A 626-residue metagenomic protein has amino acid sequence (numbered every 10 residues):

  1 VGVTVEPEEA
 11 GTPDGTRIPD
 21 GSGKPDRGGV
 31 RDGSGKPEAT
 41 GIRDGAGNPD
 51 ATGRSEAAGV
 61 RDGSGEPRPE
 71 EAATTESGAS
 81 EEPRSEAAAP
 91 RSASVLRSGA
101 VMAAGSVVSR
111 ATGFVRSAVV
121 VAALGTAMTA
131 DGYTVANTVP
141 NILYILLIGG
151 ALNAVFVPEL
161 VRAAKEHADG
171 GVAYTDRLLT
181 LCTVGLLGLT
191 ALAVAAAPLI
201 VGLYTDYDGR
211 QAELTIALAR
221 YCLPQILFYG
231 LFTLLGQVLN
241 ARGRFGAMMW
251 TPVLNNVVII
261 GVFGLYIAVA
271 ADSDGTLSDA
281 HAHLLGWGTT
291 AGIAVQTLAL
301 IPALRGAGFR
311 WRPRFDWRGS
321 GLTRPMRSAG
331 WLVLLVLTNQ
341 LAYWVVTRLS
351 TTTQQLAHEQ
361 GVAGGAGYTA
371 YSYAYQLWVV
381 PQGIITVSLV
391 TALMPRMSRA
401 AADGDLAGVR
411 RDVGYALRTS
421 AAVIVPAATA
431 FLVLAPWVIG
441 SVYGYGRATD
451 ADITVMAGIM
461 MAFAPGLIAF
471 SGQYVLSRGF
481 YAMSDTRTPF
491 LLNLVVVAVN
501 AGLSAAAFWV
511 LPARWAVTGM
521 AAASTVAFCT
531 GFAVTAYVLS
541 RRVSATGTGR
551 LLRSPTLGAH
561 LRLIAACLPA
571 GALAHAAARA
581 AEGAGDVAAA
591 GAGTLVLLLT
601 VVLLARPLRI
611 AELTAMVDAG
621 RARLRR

Functional and structural regions predicted by a protein language model:
G2-T16, P69-R626: Membrane-embedded alpha-helical bundles of multi-pass transporters/translocases, especially carrier/permease families
A10-P69: Long, intrinsically disordered low-complexity tandem-repeat segments
